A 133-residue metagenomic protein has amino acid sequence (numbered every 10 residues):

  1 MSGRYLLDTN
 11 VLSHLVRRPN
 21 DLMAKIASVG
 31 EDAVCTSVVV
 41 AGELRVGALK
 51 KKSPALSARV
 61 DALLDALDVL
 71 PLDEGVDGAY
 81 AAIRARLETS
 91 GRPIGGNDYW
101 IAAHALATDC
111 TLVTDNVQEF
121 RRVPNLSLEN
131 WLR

Functional and structural regions predicted by a protein language model:
M1-T36, V46-L64: Short, well-structured N-terminal submotif of metal-dependent ribonuclease cores
S2-G3, S28, Q118, N130-R133: Short, C-terminally biased terminal segments at protein or domain edges
G3, A58, D68-V113: Active-site neighborhoods of divalent-metal-dependent phosphate/nucleic-acid chemistry enzymes
D8-T9, L44, Y80, A105 (+1 more regions): Generic structural signal for small/hydrophobic residues in well-ordered secondary structure, especially within
V11-L12, V40, V76, I101 (+1 more regions): Alpha-helix capping/helix-boundary segments
L12-S13, M23, G42-R45, L70 (+2 more regions): Nucleotide phosphate-binding site architecture
V38, D73, L132: Residues at the C-termini of beta-strands that transition into short coil/loop
